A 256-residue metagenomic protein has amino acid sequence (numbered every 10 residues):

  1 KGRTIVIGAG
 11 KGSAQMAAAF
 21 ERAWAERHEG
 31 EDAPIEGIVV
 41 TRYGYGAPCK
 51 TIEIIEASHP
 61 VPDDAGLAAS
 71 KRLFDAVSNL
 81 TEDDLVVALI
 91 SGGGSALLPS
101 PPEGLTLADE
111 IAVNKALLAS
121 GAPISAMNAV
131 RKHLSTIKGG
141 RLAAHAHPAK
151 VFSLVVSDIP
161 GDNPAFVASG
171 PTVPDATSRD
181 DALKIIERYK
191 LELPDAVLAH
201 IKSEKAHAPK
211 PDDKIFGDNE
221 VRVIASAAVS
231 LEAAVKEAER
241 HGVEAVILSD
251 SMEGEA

Functional and structural regions predicted by a protein language model:
I7-G8, I38-T41, A88-G92, S153-I159 (+1 more regions): Short beta-strand segments
I7-Q15, S91-L97, A227-A228, M252-G254: Gly/Ser/Thr-rich loops at beta-strand to alpha-helix junctions that form or flank small-molecule/cofactor-binding
G12-G46: Active-site cofactor/substrate anionic-group-binding motifs, chiefly glycine- and Lys/Arg-rich phosphate-binding loops
A19-G30, T51-I54, S78, P101-A112 (+2 more regions): A glycine- and small-aliphatic-rich helix-loop capping segment at beta-alpha/alpha-beta transitions that lines
H28-D32, Y45-P48, S78-D83, L89-I90 (+6 more regions): Solvent-exposed alpha-helices and their adjacent loops that cap or buttress functional pockets in soluble metabolic
V39-D83, S125, V130-R131: Glycine-rich oxoanion-binding loops at beta->alpha junctions
E103-D195, E204: Internal gly/pro-rich beta-alpha loop/helix module that stabilizes soluble enzyme cofactors or their anionic handles
A149-F152, P174-G254: Accessory alpha-helical/coil subdomains and C-terminal extensions that flank or cap enzyme catalytic cores
